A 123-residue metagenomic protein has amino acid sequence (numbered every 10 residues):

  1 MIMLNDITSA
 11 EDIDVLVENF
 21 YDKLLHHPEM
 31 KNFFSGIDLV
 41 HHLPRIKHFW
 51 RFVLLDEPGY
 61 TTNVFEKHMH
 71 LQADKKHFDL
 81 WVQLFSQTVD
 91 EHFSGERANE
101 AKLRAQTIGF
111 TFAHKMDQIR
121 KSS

Functional and structural regions predicted by a protein language model:
M1-S123: Core of compact, soluble alpha-helical bundle domains
